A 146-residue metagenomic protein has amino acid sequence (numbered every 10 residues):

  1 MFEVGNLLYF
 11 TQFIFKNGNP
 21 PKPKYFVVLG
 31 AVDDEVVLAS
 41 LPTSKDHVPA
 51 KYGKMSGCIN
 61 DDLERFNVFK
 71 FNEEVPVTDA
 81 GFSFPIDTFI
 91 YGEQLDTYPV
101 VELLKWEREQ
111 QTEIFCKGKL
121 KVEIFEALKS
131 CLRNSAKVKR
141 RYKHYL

Functional and structural regions predicted by a protein language model:
F13-G18: Short, charged beta-turn/beta-strand-edge "cap" motif at the junction between a beta-strand and an adjacent loop
N19-K22, V28-F71: Compact nucleic-acid interaction/catalytic patches
D62-L146: C-terminal terminal-subdomain/extension
